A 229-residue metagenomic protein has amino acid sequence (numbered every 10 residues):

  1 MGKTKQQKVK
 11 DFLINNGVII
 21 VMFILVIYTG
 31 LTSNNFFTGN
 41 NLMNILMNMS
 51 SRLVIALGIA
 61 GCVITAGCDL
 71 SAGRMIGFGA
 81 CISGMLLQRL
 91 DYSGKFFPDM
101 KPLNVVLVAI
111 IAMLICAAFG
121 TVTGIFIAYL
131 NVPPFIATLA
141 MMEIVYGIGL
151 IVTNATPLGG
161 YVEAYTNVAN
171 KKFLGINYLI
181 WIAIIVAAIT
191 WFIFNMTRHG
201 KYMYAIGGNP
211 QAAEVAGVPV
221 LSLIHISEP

Functional and structural regions predicted by a protein language model:
G2-A56, D91-L107: Membrane-interfacial amphipathic/re-entrant helices at transmembrane-helix boundaries
N15-I20, I45, R74-F78, V106-L114 (+2 more regions): Hydrophobic alpha-helical transmembrane segments
V21, L25, R52-A56, G79-S83 (+4 more regions): Alpha-helical transmembrane segments in multi-pass membrane proteins
Y28-T32, F36-L90, I125-V132: Single transmembrane alpha-helix segments in multi-pass membrane proteins
C62, S93-D99, T153-V162: A cytosolic-side transmembrane-helix exit/cap motif
D91-M141: Alpha-helical transmembrane segments within multi-pass membrane transporters and channels
N104-A112, C116-T123, G175-S227: Helix-loop-helix "hairpin" substructures at the membrane interface of multi-pass membrane proteins
L130, P134-T197, S222-H225: Transmembrane helix-bundle core of multi-pass membrane transporters and related energy-transducing complexes
